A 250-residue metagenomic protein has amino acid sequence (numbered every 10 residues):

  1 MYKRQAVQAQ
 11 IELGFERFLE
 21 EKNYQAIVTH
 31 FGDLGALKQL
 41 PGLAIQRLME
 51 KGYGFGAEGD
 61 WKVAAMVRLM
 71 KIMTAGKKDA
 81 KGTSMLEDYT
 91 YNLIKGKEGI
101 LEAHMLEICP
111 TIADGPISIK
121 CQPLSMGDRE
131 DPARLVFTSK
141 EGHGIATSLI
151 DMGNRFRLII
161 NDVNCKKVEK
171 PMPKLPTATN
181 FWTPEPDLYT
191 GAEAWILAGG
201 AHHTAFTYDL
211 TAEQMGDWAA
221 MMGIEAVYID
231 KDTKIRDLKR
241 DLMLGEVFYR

Functional and structural regions predicted by a protein language model:
M1-Y2: Conserved small/polar residues in nucleotide/adenosyl-binding loops
Q5-L40, R47-M49: Domain-scale recognition of functional cores that engage charged ligands
A6, Q10-L13, K22, D60-A65 (+1 more regions): Conserved active-site and cofactor/substrate-binding residues in soluble primary-metabolism enzymes
A9, H30-L37, G59, T90-N92 (+2 more regions): Gly/Ser/Thr-rich loops at beta-strand to alpha-helix junctions that form or flank small-molecule/cofactor-binding
V28-T29, G82-E87, Y228-D230: General beta-strand structural signal in soluble alpha/beta enzymes
G42-K51, E193-G199: Short acidic (Asp/Glu) and glycine-rich catalytic loops that position anionic groups and cofactors
G52-P176: C-terminal catalytic subdomain
R129-R250: Extended hydrophobic packing segments that form well-structured cores
